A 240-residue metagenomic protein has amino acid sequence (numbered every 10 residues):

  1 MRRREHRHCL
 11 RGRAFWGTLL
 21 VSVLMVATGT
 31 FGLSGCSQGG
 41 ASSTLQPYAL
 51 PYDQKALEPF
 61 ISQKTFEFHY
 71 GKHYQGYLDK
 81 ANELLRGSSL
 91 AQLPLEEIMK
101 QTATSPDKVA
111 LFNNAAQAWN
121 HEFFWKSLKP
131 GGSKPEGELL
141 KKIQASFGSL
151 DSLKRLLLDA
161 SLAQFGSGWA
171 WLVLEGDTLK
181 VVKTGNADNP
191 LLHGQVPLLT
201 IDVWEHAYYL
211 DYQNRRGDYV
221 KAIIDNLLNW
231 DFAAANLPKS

Functional and structural regions predicted by a protein language model:
M1-G12: N-terminal secretory signal peptides that target proteins for export/translocation
H6, G32-L33: Mature extracytoplasmic/luminal segments of secretory-pathway proteins
G12-A14, F123: Hydrophobic alpha-helical segments, especially transmembrane helices and their immediate juxtamembrane helical caps
G17-G32: Bacterial N-terminal signal peptides
C36-S240: Feature for soluble, non-membrane regions of globular proteins
